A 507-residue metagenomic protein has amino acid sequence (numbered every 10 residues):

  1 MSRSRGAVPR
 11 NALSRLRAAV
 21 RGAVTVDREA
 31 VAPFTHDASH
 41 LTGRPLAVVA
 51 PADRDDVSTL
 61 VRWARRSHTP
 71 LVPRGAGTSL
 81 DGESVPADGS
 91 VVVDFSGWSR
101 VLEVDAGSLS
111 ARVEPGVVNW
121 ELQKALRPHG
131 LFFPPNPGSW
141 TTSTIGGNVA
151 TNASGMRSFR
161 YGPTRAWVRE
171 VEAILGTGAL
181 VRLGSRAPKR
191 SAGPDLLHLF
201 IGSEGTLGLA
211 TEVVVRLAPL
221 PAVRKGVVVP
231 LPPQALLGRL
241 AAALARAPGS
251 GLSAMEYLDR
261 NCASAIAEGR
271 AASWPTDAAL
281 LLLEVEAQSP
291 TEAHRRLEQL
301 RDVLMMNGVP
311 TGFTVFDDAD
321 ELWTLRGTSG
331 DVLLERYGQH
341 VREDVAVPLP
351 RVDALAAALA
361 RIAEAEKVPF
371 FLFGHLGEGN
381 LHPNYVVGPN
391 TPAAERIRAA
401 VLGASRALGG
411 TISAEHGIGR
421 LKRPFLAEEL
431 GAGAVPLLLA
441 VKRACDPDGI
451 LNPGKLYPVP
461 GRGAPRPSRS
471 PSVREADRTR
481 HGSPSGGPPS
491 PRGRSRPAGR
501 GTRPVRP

Functional and structural regions predicted by a protein language model:
M1-R62, T78-L109, G138, C262-A271 (+5 more regions): N-terminal flexible segment immediately upstream of the FAD-binding catalytic core in FAD-dependent oxidoreductases
G22, R406-I418, R443, P447-L451: Alpha-helix capping/hinge segments and adjacent helical runs
V26-F34, V215-P219, K225-A400, A404 (+1 more regions): C-terminal substrate-recognition/cap domain of FAD-linked oxidoreductases
D81-S99, R127-L131, G155-R165, R190 (+4 more regions): A glycine- and small-aliphatic-rich helix-loop capping segment at beta-alpha/alpha-beta transitions that lines
R100-V104, S110-E256, I450-N452, S468-G482 (+1 more regions): FAD-binding subdomain of flavoenzyme oxidoreductases
A179, R423-G482, R492, R496 (+1 more regions): Activity-critical C-terminal alpha-helical subdomain
